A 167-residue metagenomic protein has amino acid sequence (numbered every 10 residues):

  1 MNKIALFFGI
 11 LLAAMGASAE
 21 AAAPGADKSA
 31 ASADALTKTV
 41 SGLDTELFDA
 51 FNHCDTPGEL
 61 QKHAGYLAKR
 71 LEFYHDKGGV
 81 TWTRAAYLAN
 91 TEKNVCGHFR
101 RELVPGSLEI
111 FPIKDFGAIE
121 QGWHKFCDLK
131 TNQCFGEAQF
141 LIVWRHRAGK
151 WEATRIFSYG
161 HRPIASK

Functional and structural regions predicted by a protein language model:
A5-M15: Bacterial N-terminal signal peptides
S18-K69, I164-K167: Short, low-complexity N-terminal intrinsically disordered segments enriched in polar/charged residues
K38-T39, P57-F116, C134: A solvent-exposed, acidic/Ser-Thr-rich amphipathic alpha-helical stretch
K69-E72, Q121-C127, G160: Generic short beta-strand segments
I110-A118, N132, W144-W151: A short, structured loop/turn motif at beta-sheet edges
K114-H124, A138: A short hydrophobic beta-strand element
E137-S166: Short beta-strand edge/turn micro-motifs at domain boundaries
